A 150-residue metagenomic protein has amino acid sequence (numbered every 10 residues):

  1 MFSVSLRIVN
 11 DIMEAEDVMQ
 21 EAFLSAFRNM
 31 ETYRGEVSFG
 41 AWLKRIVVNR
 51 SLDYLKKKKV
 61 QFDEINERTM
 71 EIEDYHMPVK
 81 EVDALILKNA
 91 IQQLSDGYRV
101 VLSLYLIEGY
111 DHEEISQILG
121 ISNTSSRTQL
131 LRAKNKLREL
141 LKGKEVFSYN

Functional and structural regions predicted by a protein language model:
F2-E21, E145-N150: Short, charged helix-capping/linker segments at alpha-helix termini
S3, D17-L24, V37-N49: Structural recognition of an alpha-helix C-terminal capping motif at a helix-to-coil junction
R7-N10, E21-S38, K59: Sigma70-family region 2
D11, D111, G120-S125: Helix-turn-helix DNA-binding motif, specifically the short coil turn and the N-cap/start of the second
E31-R34, R45-I65, R132: Arg/Lys-rich amphipathic alpha helix in sigma70-family domain 2
V60-N89, D111-H112: Internal acidic/polar
V101-Y105: A short pre-motif secondary-structure segment
E113, Q117-G120, K134-N150: C-terminal edge and immediately downstream basic/flexible tail or linker adjoining helix-turn-helix-like DNA-binding
